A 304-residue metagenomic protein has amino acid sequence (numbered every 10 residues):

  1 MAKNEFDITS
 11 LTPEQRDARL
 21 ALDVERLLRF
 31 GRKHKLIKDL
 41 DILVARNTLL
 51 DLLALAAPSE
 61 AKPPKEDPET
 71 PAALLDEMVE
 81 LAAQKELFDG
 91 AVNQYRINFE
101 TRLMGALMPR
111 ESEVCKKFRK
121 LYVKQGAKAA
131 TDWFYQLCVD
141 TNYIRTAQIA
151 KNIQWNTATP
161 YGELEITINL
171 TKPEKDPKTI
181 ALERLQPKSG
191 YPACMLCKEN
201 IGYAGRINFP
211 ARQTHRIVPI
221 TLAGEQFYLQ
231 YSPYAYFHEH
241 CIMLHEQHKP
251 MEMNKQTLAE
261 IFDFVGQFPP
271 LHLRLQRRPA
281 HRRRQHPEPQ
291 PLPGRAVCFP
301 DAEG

Functional and structural regions predicted by a protein language model:
A2-M251: Active-site microenvironments that recognize anionic phosphate/pyrophosphate groups
A127-F134, Q256-F264: Amphipathic repeat-derived elements
A158, R282-P287: Short glycine-biased active-site loop of nucleotidyltransferases that positions the nucleotide triphosphate and helps
M195-I201, F262, L273-L275: Short C-terminal domain-edge/linker segments immediately following a structured domain
N200-R206, F264, R278-A280: Low-complexity, flexible helical/coil segments
E225-S232, T257, I261-V265: Structured alpha-helical segments in the cores of large, soluble enzyme domains
E252, Q256, G266-R277, R283-Q285 (+1 more regions): Catalytic or ion-translocation cores adjacent to nucleophile or general acid/base/metal-coordination motifs in diverse
